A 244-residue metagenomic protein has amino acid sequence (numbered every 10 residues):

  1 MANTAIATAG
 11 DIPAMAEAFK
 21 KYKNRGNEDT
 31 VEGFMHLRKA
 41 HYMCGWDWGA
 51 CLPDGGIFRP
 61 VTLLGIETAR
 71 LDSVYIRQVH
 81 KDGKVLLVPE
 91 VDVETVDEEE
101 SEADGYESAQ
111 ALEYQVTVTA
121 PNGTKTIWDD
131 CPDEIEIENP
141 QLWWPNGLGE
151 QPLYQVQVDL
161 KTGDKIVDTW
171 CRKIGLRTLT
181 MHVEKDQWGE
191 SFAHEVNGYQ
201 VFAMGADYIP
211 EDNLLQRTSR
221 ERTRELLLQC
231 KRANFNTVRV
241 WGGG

Functional and structural regions predicted by a protein language model:
M1-G243: Secreted/periplasmic carbohydrate-active enzymes, especially glycoside hydrolases
